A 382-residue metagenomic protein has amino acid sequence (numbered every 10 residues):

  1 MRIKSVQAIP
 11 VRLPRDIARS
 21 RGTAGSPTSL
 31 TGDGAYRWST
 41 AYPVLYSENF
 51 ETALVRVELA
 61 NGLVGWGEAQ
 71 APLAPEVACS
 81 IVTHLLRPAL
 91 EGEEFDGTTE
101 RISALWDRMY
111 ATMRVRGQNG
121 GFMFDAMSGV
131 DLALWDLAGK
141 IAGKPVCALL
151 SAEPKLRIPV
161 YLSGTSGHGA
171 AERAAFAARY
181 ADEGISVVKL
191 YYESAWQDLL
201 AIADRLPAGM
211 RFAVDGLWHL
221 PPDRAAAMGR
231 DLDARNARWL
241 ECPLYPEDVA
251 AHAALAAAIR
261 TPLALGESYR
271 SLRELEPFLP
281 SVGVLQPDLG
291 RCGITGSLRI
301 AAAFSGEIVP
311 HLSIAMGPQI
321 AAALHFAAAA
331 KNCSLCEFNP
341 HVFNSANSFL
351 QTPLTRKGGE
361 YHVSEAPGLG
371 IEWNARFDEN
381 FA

Functional and structural regions predicted by a protein language model:
M1-A18, G25-A41, I314-A382: Flexible C-terminal active-site loop/helix
M1-L54, Q70-E76, A89, E93-W106: Motif-centric detector for short Cys/His coordination patterns
I3, G62, L86, V130 (+7 more regions): Conserved, mostly hydrophobic/aromatic
P43-S47, D182, P367: Short Gly/Pro-enriched turn/cap motifs at secondary-structure boundaries
A53-A60, T352-R356: Short beta-strand elements
E58-I141: Metal- or metallocofactor-binding catalytic centers and their adjacent structured scaffolds across diverse enzyme
A148-I259: Metal-dependent enolase-superfamily TIM-barrel catalytic cores that perform enediolate-based chemistry
R230, N236, E247-E360, S364: Shared catalytic-loop signature of beta/alpha-barrel
